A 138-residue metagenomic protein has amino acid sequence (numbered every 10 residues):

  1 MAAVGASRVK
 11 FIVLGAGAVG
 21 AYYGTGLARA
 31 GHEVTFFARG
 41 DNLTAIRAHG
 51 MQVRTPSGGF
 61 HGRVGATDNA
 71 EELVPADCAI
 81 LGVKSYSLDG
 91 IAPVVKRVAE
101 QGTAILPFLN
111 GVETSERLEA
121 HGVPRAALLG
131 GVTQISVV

Functional and structural regions predicted by a protein language model:
A2-T55: NAD(P)+-binding Rossmann beta1-loop-alpha1 motif at the extreme N-terminus of oxidoreductases
F60-V138: Rossmann-like NAD(P)(H) cofactor-binding subdomain of soluble oxidoreductases
